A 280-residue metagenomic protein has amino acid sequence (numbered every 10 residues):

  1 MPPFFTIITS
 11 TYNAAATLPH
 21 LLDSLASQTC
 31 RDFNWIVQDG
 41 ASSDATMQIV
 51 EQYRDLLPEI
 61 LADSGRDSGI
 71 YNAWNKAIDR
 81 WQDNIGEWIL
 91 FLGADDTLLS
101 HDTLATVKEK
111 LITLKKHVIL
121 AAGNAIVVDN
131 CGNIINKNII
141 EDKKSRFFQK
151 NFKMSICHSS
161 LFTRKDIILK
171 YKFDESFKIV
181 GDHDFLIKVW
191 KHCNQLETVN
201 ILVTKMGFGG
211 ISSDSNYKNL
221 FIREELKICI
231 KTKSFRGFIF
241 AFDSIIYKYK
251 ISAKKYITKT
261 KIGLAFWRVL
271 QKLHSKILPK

Functional and structural regions predicted by a protein language model:
M1-N216: Nucleotide-sugar donor-binding/catalytic module of glycosyltransferases that assemble extracellular/cell-envelope
I167, F185, W190, G207-S212 (+5 more regions): Charge-rich, low-complexity amphipathic helices in intrinsically disordered tails/linkers adjacent to domains
L202, M206-F208, D214-A241: Catalytic core of nucleotide-sugar-dependent glycosyltransferases
I230-K280: Membrane-proximal basic amphipathic "stem/tether" segments
